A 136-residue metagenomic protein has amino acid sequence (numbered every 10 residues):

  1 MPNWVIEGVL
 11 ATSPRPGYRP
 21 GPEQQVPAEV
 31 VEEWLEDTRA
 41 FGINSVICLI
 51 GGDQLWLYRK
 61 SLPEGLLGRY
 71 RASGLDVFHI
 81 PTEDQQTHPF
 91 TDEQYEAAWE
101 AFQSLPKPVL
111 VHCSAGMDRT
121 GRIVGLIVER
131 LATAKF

Functional and structural regions predicted by a protein language model:
M1-L110, A115, R119-F136: Cys-dependent protein tyrosine phosphatase-like superfamily
